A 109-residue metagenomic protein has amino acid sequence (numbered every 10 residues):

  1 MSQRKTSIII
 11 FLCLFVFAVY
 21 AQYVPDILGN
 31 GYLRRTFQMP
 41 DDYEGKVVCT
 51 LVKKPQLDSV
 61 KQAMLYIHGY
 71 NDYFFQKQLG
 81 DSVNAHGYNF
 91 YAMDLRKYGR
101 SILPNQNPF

Functional and structural regions predicted by a protein language model:
M1-Y23: Bacterial Sec-dependent N-terminal signal peptides
A21, A85-H86, P104: Alpha-helix boundary/interfacial micro-motifs
Q22, A63-L65, P108: A short, structure-level motif marking secondary-structure boundaries and short turns
Q22-L57: N-terminal cap/lid segment of alpha/beta-hydrolase-fold proteins
K54-D94: Short, surface-exposed "cap/lid" segments of acyl-processing enzymes
Y70-N71, G99-F109: Catalytic nucleophile-loop/oxyanion-hole region of alpha/beta-hydrolase and closely related hydrolase-like folds
